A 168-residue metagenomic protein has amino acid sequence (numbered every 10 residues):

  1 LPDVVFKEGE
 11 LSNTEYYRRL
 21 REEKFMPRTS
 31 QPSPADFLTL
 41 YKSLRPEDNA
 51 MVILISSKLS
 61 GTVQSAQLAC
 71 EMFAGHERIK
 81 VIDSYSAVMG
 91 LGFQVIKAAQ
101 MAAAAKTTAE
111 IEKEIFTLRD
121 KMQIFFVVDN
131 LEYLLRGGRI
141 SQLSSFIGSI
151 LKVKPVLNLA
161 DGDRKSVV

Functional and structural regions predicted by a protein language model:
L1-S33: N-terminal glycine-rich anion-binding loop in soluble enzyme alpha/beta folds
L1-V5, G9, E23, K42 (+4 more regions): Mixed-charge interfacial surface used for oligomerization/domain docking and macromolecular partner engagement
P32-S43: A short, well-structured juxtamembrane/interface segment
V52-S56, D83: Short beta-strand segments
K58-S60: Glycine-rich phosphate-binding loops at beta-strand->alpha-helix junctions
